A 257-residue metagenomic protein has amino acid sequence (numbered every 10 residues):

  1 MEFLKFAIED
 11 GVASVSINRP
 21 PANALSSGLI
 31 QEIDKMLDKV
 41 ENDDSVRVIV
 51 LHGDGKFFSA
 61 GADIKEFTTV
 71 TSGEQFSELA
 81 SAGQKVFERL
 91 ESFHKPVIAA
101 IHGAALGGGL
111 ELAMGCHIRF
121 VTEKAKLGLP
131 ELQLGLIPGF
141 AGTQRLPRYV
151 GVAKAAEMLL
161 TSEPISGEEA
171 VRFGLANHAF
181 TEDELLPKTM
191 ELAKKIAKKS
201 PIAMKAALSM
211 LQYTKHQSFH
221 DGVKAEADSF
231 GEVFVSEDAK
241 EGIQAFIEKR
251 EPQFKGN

Functional and structural regions predicted by a protein language model:
K5-F6: A structural signal for short hydrophobic beta-strand segments in well-ordered beta-sheet cores
D10-N18, G28-T71, E88-I101, I118 (+2 more regions): A structural preference for short, pocket-lining loop segments at secondary-structure junctions
G28-E32, A82, R89, K188 (+4 more regions): Charged catalytic carboxylate motif
T69-S81: A short acidic, glycine-rich active-site loop that binds or catalyzes chemistry on phosphate/adenosine moieties
E91-I202, V235-S236, E241-Q244, R250 (+1 more regions): Crotonase-fold acyl-CoA enzyme core
